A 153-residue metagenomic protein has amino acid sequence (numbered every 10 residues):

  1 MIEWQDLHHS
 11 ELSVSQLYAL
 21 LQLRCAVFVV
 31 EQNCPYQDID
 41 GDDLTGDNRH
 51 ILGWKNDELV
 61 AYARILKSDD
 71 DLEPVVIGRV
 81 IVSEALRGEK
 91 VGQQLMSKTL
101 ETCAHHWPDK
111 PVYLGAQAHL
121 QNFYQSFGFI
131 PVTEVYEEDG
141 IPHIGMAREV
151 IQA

Functional and structural regions predicted by a protein language model:
M1-E58: Short amphipathic alpha-helix that is part of the acyltransferase structural core
D40-T45, D69, E137-E138: A short beta-turn/loop motif at secondary-structure boundaries
L52, E58-K67, P74-V76, I81: Conserved beta-strand in the GNAT
S68-I77, R87, H106-P108, D139-P142: A conserved beta-turn-beta hairpin within the catalytic core of GNAT-like acetyltransferases that forms part
V82, G88-E101: Conserved acetyl-CoA-binding loop-helix of GNAT-fold acetyltransferases
S83, Q117: Residue-level recognition of the GNAT/N-acetyltransferase active site
M96, C103-A116: Conserved GNAT acetyl-CoA-binding A-motif
Y113-G115, Q125, I130-G145: Conserved catalytic-core motifs of GNAT/GCN5-like acyltransferases
